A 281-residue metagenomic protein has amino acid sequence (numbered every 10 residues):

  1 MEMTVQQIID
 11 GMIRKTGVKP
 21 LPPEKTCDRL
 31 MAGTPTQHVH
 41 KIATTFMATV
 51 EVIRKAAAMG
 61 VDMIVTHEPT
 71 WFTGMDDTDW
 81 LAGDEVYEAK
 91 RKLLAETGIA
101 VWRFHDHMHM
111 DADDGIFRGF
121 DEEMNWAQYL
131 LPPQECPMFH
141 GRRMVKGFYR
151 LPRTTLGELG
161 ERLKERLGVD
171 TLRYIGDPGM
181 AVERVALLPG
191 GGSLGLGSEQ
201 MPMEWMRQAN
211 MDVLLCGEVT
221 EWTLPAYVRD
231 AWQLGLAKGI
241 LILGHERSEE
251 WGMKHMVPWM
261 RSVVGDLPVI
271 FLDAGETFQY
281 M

Functional and structural regions predicted by a protein language model:
M1-M281: Active-site catalytic microenvironments in core metabolic enzymes, especially phosphate/sugar-handling
